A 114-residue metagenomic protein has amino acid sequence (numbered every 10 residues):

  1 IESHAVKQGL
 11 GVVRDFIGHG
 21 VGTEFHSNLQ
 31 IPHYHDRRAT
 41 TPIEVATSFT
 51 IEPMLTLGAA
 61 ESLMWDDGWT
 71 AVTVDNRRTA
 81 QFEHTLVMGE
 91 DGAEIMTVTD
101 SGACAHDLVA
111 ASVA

Functional and structural regions predicted by a protein language model:
I1-A114: Active-site neighborhoods and metal-handling regions in enzymes and metal-associated proteins
